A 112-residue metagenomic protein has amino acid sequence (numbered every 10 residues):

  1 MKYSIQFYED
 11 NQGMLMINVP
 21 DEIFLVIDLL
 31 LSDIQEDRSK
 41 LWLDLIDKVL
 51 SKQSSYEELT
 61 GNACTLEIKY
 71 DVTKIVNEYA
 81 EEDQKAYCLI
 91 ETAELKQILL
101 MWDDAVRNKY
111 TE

Functional and structural regions predicted by a protein language model:
M1-Y56: Negatively charged, low-complexity tracts enriched in Asp/Glu with abundant Ser/Thr
L45-L100: Amphipathic protein-protein interaction modules
W102-A105: Extended charged/polar low-complexity repeat regions
R107-E112: Short acidic DE-rich linear segments
